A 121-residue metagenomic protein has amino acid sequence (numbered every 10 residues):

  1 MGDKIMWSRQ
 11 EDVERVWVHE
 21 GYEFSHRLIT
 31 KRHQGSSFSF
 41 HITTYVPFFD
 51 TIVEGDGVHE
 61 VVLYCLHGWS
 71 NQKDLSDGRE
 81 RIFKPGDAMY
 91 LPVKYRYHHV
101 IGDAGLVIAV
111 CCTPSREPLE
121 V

Functional and structural regions predicted by a protein language model:
M1-S39, I52-V53, E120-V121: A short, N-terminal "cap"/entry segment at the start of jelly-roll beta-barrel domains of the cupin/DSBH fold
S39-G57: Conserved short histidine dyad/triad with adjacent acidic residue
F40, Y90, A104-V121: A short hydrophobic beta-strand segment most commonly corresponding to one strand of the jelly-roll/cupin
I42, G55, D74-S76, I101 (+1 more regions): Residue-level recognition of conserved beta-strand positions in structured domain cores
D50-I52, G68-D74: Short beta-strand segments in beta-sandwich/barrel cores
V58-N71: Glycine- and acidic-residue-biased ligand/ion/polar-headgroup-sensing regions
S76-K94: Short acidic-glycine-tyrosine-enriched beta hairpin
K94-Y95, V100: Short, surface-exposed secondary-structure boundary micro-motifs
